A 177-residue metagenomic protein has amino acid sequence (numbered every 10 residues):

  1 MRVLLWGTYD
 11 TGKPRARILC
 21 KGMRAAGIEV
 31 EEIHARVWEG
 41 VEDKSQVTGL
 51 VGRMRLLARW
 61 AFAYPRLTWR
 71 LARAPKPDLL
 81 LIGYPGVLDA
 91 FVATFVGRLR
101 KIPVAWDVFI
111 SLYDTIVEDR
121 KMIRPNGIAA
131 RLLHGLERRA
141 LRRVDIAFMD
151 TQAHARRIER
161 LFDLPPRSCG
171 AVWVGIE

Functional and structural regions predicted by a protein language model:
M1-V41: N-terminal subdomain of nucleotide-sugar transferases
V37-R70, K121-I128: A short, charged, and often flexible helix/loop element on the N-terminal side of the glycosyltransferase catalytic
T68-W69, F95-L99, G127-A147: Membrane-proximal helix-turn-helix segments that form the acceptor-binding/catalytic region of lipid-linked
A74-L80: Short acidic/histidine-rich motifs immediately flanking catalytic phosphotransfer sites in two-component signaling
L80-I116: An aromatic- and histidine-rich active-site surface loop
I82, M149-D150: Short beta-strand scaffold positions
A153, G175: Carbohydrate-associated surface elements
